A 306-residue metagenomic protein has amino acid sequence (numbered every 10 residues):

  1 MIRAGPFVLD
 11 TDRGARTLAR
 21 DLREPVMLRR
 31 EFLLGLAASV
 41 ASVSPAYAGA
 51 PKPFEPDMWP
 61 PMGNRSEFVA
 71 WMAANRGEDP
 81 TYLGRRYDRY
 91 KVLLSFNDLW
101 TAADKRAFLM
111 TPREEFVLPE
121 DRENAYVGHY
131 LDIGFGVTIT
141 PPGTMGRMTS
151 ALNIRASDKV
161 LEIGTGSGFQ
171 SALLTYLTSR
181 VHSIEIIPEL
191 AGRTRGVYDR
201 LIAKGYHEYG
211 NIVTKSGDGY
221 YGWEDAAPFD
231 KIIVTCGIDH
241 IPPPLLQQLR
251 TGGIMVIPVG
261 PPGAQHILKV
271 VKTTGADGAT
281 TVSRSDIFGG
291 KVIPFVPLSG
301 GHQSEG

Functional and structural regions predicted by a protein language model:
M1-F7, Y90, F96-L99, D104 (+10 more regions): Extracytoplasmic/lumenal soluble domains of exported proteins with redox or metal-associated functions
M1-M27, A38-A41: N-terminal secretory signal peptides
E24-L33, F229: Twin-arginine (Tat) signal peptide motif
G49-K159, K291: Class I SAM-dependent transferase core
N153-T273: Conserved nucleotide-cofactor-binding alpha/beta core module
G260-G306: Active-site capping/gating segments
